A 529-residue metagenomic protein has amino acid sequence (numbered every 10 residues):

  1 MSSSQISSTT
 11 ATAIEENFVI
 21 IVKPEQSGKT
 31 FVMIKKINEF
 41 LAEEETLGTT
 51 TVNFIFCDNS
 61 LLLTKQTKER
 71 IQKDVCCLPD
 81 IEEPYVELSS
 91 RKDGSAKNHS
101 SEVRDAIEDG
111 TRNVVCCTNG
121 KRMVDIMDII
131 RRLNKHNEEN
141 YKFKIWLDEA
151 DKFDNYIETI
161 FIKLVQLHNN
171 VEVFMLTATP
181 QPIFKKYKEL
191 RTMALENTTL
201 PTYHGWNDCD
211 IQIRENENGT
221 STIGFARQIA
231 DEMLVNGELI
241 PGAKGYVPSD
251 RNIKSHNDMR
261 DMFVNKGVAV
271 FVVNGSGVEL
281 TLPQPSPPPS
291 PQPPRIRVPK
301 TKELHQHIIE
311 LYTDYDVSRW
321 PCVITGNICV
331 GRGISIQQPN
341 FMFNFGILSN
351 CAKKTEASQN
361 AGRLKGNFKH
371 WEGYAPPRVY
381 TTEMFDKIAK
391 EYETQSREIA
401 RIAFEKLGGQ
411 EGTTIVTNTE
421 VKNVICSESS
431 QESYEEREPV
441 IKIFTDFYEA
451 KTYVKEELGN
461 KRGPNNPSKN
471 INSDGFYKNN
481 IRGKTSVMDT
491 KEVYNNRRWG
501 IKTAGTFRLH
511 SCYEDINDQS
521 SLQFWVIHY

Functional and structural regions predicted by a protein language model:
I21-S27, E149-F153, L164-K188: Conserved helicase ATPase motor motifs in RecA-like P-loop NTPase domains
S27, V52-V115, M123-D128, K135-N137 (+5 more regions): Conserved C-terminal RecA-like helicase domain
K29-N38: Motif I (Walker A/P-loop) of helicase-class P-loop NTPases
H136-V165: SF2 helicase catalytic motif II
Q181-Q228: Interdomain hinge/linker at the junction between the two RecA-like core domains of SF2 helicases
N344-E372: Conserved SF2 helicase motif VI
A361-Y392: Conserved segment of the helicase C-terminal RecA-like domain
T414-Y529: The feature captures the C-terminal accessory region of ATP-dependent helicases and related nucleic-acid translocases
